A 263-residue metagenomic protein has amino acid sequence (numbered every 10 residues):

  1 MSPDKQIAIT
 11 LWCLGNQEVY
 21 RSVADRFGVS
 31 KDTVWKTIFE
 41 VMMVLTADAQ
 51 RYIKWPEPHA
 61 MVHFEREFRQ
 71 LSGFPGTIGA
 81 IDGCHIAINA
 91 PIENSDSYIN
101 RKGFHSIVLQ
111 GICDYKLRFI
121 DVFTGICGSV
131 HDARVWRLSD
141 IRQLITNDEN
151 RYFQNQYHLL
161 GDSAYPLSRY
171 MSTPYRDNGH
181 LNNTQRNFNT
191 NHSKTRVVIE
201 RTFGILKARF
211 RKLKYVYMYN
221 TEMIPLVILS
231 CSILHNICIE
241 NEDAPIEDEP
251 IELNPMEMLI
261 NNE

Functional and structural regions predicted by a protein language model:
M1-S2, T173: Basic, low-complexity segments
P3-N16: Short, amphipathic alpha-helical "recognition" segments used to contact nucleic acids or chromatin
V19-E263: Short, well-ordered secondary-structure "scaffold" segments embedded in the functional core of diverse domains
